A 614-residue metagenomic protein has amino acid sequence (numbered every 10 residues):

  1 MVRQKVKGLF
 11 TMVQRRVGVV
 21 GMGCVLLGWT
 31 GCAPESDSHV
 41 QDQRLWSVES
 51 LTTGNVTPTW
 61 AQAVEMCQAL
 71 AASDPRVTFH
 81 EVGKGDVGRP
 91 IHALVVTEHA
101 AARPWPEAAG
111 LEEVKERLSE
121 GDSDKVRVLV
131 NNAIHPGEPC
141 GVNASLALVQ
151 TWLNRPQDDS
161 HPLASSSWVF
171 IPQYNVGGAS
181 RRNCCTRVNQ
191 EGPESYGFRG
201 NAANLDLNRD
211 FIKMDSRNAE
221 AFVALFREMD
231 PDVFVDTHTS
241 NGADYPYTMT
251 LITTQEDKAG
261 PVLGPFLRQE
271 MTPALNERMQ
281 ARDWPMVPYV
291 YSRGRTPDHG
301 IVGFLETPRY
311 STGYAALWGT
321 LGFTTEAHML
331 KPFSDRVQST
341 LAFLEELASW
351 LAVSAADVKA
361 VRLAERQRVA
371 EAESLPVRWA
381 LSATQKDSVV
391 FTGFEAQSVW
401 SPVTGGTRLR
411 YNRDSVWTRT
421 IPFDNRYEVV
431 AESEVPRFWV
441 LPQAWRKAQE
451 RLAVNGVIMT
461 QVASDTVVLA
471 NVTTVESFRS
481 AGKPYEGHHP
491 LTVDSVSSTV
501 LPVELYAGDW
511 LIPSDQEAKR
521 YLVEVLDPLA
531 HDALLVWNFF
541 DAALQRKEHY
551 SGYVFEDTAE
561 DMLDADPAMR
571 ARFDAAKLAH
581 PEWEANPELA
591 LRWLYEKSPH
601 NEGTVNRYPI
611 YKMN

Functional and structural regions predicted by a protein language model:
V2-R15, C32-N614: Structured catalytic-domain cores with a bias toward divalent-metal coordination
G18-W29: Bacterial N-terminal signal peptides
